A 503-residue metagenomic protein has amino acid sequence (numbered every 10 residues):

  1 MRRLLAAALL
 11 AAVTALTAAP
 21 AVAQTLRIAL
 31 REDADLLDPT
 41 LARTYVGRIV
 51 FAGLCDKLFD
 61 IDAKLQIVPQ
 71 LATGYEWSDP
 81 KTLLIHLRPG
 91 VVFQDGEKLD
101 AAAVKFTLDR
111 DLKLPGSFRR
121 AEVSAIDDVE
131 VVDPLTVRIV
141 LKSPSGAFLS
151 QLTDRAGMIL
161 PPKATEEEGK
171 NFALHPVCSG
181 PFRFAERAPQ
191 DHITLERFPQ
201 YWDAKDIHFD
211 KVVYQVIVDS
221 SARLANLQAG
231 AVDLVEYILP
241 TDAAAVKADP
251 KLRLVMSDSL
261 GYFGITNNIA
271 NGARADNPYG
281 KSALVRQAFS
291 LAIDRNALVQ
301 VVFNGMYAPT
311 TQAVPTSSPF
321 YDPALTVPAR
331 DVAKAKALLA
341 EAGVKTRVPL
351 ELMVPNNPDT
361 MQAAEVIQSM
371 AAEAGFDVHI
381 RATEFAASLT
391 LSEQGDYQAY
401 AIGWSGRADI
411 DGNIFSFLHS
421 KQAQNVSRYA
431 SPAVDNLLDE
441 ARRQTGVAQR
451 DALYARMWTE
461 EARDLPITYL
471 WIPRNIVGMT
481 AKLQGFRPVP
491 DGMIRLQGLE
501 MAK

Functional and structural regions predicted by a protein language model:
A7-T17: Bacterial N-terminal signal peptides
T17-A23: Sec/Tat signal peptide C-region and signal peptidase I cleavage site
A29-D79, D109, V177-C178: N-terminal lobe/hinge region of extracytoplasmic solute-binding protein
L30-R48, V91, L149, Q190 (+1 more regions): Extracytoplasmic "Venus flytrap"
D35-T40, Q66-V68, A147-S150, I193-T194 (+3 more regions): Short, solvent-exposed loop/turn elements at domain surfaces
D60-A63, K81, R88-F118, D128-E130 (+5 more regions): Extracytoplasmic/periplasmic ligand-capture domains
E76, R120-A164: Surface-exposed binding/hinge segments that line and control ligand-binding clefts or catalytic entry sites
V477-K503: Long beta-strand-rich cores associated with HINT superfamily self-processing modules
